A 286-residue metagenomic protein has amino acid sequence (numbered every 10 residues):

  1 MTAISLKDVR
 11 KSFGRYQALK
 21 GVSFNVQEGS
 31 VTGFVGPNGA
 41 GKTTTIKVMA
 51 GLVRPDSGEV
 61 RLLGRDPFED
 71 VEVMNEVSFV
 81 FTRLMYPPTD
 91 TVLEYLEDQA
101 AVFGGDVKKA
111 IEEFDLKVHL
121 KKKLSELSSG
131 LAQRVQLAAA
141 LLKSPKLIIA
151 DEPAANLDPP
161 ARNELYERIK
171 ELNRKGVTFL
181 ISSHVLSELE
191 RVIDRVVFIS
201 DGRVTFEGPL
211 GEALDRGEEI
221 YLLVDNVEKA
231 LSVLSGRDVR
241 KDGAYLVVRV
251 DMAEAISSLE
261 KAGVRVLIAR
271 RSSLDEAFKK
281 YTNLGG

Functional and structural regions predicted by a protein language model:
T2-A3: Extreme N-terminal starter segment of soluble prokaryotic enzymes
L6-V9: Conserved catalytic Walker-motif region of ABC-type ATPase nucleotide-binding domains
K11-I181, L186-S187, R191-V192: ABC transporter nucleotide-binding domains
E28, V92, L210, R271-L274: Structural motif detector for alpha-helix initiation sites
P67-F68, M74, L96-G104, K109-L116 (+5 more regions): Alpha-helix C-terminal capping segments
F68, P87, G105, S187 (+4 more regions): Short alpha-helical
Y166-R249: ABC transporter nucleotide-binding domain
E218-G286: Short, charged/small-residue-rich alpha-helical element at the C-terminal edge of ABC transporter nucleotide-binding
